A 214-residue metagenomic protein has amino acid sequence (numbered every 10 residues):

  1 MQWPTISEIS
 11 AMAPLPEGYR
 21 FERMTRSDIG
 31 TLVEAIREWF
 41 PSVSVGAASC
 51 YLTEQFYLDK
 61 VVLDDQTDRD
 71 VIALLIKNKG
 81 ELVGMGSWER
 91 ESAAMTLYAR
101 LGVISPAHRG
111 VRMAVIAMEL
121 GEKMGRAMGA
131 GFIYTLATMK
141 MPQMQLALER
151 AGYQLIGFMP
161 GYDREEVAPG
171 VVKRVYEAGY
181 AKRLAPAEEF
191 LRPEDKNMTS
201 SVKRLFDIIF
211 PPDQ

Functional and structural regions predicted by a protein language model:
M1-P16: Short acidic N-proximal helix/loop "leader" segments that mark the beginning of a domain or an inter-domain linker
G18-E34: A short beta-loop-alpha structural element at the N-terminal edge of CoA-dependent acyl/N-acetyltransferase catalytic
R26, R37-P106: A conserved beta-strand-loop-helix scaffold within acyl/acetyltransferase catalytic domains
E81, S105-I116, M141: Conserved glycine-rich acetyl-CoA-binding loop
R109, A117-R126: A conserved short alpha-helix in the GNAT/GCN5 acetyltransferase fold that borders and helps form the acetyl-CoA
G125-T138: Conserved GNAT acetyl-CoA-binding A-motif
L136, E149-V171: Conserved catalytic-core motifs of GNAT/GCN5-like acyltransferases
Y162-I209: C-terminal "cap" of GNAT-fold acetyltransferases
